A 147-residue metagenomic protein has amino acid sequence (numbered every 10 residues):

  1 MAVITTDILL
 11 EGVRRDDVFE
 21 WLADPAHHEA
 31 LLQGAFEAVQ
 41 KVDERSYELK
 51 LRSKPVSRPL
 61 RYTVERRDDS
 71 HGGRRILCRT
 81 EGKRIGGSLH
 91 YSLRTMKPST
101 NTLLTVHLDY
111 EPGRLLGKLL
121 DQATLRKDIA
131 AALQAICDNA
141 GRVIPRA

Functional and structural regions predicted by a protein language model:
M1-S46: Hydrophobic ligand-binding cavity/cleft-lining segments
V18-L22, H28, Y47-L49, R66 (+3 more regions): Hydrophobic pocket/interface hotspot
A30, K54-L103, D109-E111: Hydrophobic-ligand binding "helix-grip"
A35-E37, S46, E65, Q122 (+2 more regions): Residue-level signal for alpha-helical context at structural boundaries
E37-V42, K50, T124-L125, C137-D138: Juxtamembrane/interface motifs at transmembrane-helix termini
D43-T63, A131: Short, structured interface segments that constitute the first stable element of a domain
D109-A147: A conserved amphipathic terminal alpha-helix motif
